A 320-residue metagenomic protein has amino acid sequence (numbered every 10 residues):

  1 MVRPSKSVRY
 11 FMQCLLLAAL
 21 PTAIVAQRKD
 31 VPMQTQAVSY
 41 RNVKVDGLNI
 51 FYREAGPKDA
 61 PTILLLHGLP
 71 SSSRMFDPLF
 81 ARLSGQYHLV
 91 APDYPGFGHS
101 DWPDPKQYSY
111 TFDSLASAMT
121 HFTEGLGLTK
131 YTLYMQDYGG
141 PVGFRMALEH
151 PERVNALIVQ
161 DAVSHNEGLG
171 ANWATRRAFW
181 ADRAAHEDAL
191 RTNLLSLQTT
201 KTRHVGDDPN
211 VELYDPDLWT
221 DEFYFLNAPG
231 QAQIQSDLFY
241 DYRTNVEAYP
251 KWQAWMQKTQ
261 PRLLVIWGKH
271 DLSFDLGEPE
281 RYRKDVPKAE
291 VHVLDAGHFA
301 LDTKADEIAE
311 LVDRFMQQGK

Functional and structural regions predicted by a protein language model:
V2-C14: Bacterial N-terminal signal peptides that target proteins for export
M12-T22: Bacterial N-terminal signal peptides
R28-R41, G47-I50, A55-T62, V90 (+4 more regions): Flexible "cap/lid" subdomain of the alpha/beta-hydrolase fold that forms the substrate-access gate
L65-G68, A91: Structural cue for short, hydrophobic secondary-structure segments
G68-S71, D137: Active-site glycine-rich loops that stabilize anionic/oxyanionic intermediates across multiple enzyme folds
P70, P95-G98, S164, G297-A300: Alpha/beta-hydrolase active-site loop signature
P70-P78, L89: Serine-hydrolase catalytic-loop signature spanning alpha/beta hydrolases and amidase-signature enzymes
G297-A309: Catalytic histidine-centered segment of alpha/beta-hydrolase-like enzymes
